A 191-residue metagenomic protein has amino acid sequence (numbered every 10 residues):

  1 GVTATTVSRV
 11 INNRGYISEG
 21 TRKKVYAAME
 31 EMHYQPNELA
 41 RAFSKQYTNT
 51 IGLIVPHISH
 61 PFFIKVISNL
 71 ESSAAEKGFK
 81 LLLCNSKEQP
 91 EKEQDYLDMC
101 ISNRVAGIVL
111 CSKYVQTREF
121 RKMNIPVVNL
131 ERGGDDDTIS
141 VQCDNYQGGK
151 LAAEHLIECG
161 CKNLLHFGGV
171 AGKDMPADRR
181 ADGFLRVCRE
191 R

Functional and structural regions predicted by a protein language model:
G1-N49: N-terminal helix-turn-helix DNA-binding module of bacterial transcription factors
A4-R9, F43-H57, H155, K162-V170: Short beta-strand segments enriched in small/hydrophobic residues
R22, T48, I67, N124 (+1 more regions): ATP/adenylate-binding site constellation spanning eukaryotic-like Ser/Thr protein kinases, ABC-transporter
E30-S68, E76-F79, M99-S102: N-terminal helix-turn-helix/winged-helix DNA-binding helices and compositionally similar short basic alpha-helical
E31, N69-K77, D95, I101 (+2 more regions): Bacterial carbohydrate/catabolite-sensing allosteric modules
H57-S59, K87-E88, V170-M175: Short histidine/acidic/glycine/proline-rich micro-motifs that form metal- and phosphate-coordinating active-site loops
S72-R118: Central regulatory/effector-binding core of bacterial HTH transcription factors
R118-N124: Acidic (Asp/Glu)-rich catalytic clusters
